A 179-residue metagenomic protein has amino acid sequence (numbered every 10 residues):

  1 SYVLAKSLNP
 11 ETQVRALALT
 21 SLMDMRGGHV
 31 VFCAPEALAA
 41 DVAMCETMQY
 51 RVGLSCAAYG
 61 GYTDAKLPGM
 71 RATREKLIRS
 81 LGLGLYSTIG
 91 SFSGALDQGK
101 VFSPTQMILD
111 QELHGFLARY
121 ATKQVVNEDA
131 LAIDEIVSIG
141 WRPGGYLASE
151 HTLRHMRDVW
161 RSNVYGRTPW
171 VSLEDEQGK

Functional and structural regions predicted by a protein language model:
S1-L113: Glycine-rich anion/phosphate-binding loop at the beta-strand->alpha-helix junction
T105-K179: Catalytic-core signal marking the mid-to-C-terminal active-site face
